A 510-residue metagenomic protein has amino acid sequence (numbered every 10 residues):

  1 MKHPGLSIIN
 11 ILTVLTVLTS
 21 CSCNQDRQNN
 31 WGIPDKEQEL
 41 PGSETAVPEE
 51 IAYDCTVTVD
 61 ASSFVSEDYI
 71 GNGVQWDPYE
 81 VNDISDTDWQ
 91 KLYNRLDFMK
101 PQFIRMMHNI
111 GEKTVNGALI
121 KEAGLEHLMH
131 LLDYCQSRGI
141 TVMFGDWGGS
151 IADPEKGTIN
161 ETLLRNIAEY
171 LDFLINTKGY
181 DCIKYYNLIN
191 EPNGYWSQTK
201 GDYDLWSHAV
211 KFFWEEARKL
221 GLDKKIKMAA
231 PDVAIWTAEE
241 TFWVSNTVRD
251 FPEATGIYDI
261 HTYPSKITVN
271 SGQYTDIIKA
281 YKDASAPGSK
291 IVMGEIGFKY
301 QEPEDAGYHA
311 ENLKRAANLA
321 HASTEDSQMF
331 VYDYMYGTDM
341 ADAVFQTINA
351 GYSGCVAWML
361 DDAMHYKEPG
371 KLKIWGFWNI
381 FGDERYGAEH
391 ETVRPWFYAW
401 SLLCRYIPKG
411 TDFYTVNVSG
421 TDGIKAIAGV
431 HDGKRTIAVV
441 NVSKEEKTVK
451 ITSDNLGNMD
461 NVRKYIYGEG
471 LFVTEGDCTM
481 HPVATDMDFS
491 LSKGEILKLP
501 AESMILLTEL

Functional and structural regions predicted by a protein language model:
M1-I9: Bacterial N-terminal signal peptides that target proteins for export
N10-S20: Bacterial N-terminal signal peptides
C23-Y185, G194-Y195, K200-T237, R249-A254 (+5 more regions): Non-catalytic accessory regions flanking glycosidase/transglycosidase catalytic cores in CAZymes
I189-E191: Active-site neighborhood of divalent metal-dependent phosphoester/pyrophosphate hydrolases
W196, Y258, P264: Acidic/histidine-rich catalytic cores of soluble enzymes
M228-A230, F242, T255-H261: Catalytic cores of carbohydrate-active enzymes
S265-G370, L403: Catalytic-core region of carbohydrate-active enzymes that cleave or remodel glycosidic bonds
S327-M335, W378-E391: Active-site rim elements
